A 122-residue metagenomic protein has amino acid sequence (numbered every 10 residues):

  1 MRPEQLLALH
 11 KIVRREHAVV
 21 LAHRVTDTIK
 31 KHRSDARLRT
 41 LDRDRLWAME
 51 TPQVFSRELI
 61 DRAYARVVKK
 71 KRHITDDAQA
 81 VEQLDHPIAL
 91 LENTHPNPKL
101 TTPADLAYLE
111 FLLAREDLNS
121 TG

Functional and structural regions predicted by a protein language model:
M1-A36, E50: Conserved beta-loop-beta/alpha segment of the NTase-like Rossmann-fold superfamily that binds/positions NTPs
H10-K11, R37-R39, A80, A89-L90: Short secondary-structure boundary/capping segments
R39-M49: A recurrent flexible, glycine/aromatic-enriched loop bordering the glycosyltransferase active site that acts as
W47-G122: Conserved alpha/beta core of the MobA/IspD/sugar-nucleotide pyrophosphorylase nucleotidyltransferase superfamily
